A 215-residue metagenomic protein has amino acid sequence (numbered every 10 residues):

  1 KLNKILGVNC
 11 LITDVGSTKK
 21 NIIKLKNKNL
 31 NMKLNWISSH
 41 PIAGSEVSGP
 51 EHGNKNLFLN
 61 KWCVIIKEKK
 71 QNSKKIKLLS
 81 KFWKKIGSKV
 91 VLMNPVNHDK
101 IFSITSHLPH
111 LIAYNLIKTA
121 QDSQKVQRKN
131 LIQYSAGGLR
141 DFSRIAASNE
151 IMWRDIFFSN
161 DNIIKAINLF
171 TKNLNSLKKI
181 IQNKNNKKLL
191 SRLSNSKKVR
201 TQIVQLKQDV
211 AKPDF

Functional and structural regions predicted by a protein language model:
L2-E51: Rossmann-like NAD(P)(H) cofactor-binding subdomain of soluble oxidoreductases
K19, H40-A43, N97, A136-L139 (+1 more regions): Glycine-rich beta-alpha junction loops
H52-L57, M152-D155: Short, flexible, solvent-exposed loop/turn segments with mixed acidic/basic and small polar residues
K55-R144: Internal alpha-helical scaffold of NAD(P)-dependent oxidoreductase catalytic cores
R128-S196: Interdomain hinge/lid region at the active-site interface of Rossmann-like NAD(P)-dependent oxidoreductases
L193-R200, K207: Small-residue-rich helix-loop
